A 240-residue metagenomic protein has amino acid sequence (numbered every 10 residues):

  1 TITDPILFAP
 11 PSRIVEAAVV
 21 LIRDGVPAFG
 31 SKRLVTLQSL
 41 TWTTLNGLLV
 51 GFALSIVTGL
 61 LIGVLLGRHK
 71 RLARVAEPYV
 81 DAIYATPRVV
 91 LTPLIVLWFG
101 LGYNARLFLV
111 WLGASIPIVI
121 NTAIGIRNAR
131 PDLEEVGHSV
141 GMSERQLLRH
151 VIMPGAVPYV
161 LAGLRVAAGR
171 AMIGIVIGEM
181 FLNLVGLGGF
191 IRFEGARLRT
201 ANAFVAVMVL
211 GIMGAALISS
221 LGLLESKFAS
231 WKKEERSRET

Functional and structural regions predicted by a protein language model:
T1-A53: Periplasmic/extracellular loop-to-transmembrane helix junction in inner-membrane transport proteins
V15, L34, Q38, W42 (+9 more regions): Alpha-helical membrane-protein architecture signal
V50-V80: Transmembrane-helix boundary motif in ABC transporter permease subunits
E77, D81-P117, I124-G125: Generic hydrophobic transmembrane alpha-helix motif, especially the helices
F108, L112, R145-G178, V205 (+3 more regions): Transmembrane alpha-helices
I118-G163: Short cytoplasmic-facing helical segments at TM-TM junctions of multi-pass membrane proteins
G188-L223: Hydrophobic alpha-helical transmembrane segments of polytopic membrane proteins
E225-T240: Short cytosolic juxtamembrane segments of multi-pass membrane proteins
